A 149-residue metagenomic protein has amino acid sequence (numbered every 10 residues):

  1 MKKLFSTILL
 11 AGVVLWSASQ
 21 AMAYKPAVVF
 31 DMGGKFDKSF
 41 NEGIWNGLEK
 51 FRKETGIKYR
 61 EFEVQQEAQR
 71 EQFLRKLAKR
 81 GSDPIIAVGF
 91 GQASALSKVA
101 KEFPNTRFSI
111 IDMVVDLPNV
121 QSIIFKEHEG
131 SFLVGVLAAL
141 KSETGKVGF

Functional and structural regions predicted by a protein language model:
M1-L4: Positively charged n-region of N-terminal signal peptides that target proteins for export
T7-S17: Bacterial N-terminal signal peptides
S17-A23: Boundary at the C-terminal end of the N-terminal hydrophobic targeting segment
P26-F51, R60-R70, F90: Extracytoplasmic "Venus flytrap"
L48, V134-F149: An alpha-beta-alpha
E67-G81: Short, well-structured alpha-helical segments in soluble
S82-G89, S109-I111: Periplasmic-binding protein-like
K101-F125: Flexible loop/hinge segments that line or gate small-molecule binding clefts
